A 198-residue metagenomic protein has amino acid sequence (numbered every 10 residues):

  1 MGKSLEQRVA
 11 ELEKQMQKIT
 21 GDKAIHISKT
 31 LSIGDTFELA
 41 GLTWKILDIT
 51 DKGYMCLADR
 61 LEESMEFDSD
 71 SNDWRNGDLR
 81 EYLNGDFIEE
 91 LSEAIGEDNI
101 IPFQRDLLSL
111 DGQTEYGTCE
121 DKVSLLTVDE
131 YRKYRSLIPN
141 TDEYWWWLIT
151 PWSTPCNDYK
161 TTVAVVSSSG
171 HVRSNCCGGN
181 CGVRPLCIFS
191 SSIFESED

Functional and structural regions predicted by a protein language model:
K3, K18-D198: Collagenous Gly-X-Y triple-helix signature in extracellular proteins
L5, V9-L12, M16-I19: The feature captures the hydrophobic core positions of alpha-helical coiled-coils
